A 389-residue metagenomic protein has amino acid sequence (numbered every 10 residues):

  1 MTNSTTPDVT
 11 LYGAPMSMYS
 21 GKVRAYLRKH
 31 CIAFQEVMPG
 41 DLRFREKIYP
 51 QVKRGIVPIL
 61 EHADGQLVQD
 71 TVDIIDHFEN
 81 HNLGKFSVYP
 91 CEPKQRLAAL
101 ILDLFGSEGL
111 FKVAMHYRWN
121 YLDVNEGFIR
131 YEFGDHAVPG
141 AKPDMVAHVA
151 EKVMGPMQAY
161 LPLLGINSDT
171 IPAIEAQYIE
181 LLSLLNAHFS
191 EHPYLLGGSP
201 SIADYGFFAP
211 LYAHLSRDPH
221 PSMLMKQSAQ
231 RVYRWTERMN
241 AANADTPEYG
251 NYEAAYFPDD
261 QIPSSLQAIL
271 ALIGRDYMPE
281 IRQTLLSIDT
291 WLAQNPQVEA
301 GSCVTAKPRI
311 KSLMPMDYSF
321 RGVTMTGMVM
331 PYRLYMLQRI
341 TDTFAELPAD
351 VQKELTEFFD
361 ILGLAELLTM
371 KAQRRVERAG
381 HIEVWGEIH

Functional and structural regions predicted by a protein language model:
T2-D144, L195, L215-S216, Q267-H389: GST-like domain detector, emphasizing the conserved glutathione-binding G-site in the N-terminal thioredoxin-like
N82-L83, E180-Y194: Short amphipathic alpha-helical segments and their helix-coil junctions
K94, A98-I101, A173-E180, L184 (+1 more regions): A non-catalytic, amphipathic alpha-helix used as a structural packing/dimerization or gating element in enzyme scaffolds
K142-M157, L161-L164, S168-S183: All-alpha helical catalytic cores of prenyl diphosphate-utilizing isoprenoid enzymes
E175, I179-L182, S190, A209-Y212: A conserved active-site cap/scaffold subdomain adjacent to cofactor or substrate pockets
P193-L215: GST superfamily/GST-like fold recognition
L196-S199, R217-S228, A244-P258: Short acidic alpha-helical/loop segments enriched in Asp/Glu that coordinate divalent cations
N251-G274: Small-residue-rich helix-loop
